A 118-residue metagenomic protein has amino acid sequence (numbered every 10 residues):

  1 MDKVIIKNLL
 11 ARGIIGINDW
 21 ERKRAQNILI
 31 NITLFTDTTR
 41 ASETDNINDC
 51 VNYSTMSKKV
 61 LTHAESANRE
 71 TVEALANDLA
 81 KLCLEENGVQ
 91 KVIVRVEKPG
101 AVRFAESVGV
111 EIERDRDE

Functional and structural regions predicted by a protein language model:
M1-E118: N-terminal, polar/charged subdomain of small-to-medium soluble alpha/beta proteins
